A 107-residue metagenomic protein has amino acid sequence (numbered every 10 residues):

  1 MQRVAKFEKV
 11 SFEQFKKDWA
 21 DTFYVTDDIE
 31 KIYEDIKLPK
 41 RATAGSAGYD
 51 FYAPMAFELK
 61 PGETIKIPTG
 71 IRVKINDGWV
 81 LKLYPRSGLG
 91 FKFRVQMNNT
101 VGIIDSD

Functional and structural regions predicted by a protein language model:
M1-D107: DUTPase catalytic domain/fold
